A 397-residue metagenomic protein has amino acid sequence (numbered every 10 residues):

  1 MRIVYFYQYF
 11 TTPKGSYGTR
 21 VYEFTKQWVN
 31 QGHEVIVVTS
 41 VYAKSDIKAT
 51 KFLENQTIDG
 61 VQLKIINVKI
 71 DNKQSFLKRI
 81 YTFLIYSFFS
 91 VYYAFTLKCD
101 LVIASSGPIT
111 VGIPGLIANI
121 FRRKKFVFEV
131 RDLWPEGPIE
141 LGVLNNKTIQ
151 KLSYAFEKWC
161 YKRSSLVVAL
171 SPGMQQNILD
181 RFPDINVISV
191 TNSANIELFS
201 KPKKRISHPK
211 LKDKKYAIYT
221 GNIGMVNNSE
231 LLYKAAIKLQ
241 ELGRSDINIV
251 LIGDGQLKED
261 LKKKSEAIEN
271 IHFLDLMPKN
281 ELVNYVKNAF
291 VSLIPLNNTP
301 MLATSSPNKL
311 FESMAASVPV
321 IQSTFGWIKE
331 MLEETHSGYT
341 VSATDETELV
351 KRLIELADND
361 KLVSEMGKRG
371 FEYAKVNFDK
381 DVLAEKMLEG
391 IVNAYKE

Functional and structural regions predicted by a protein language model:
M1-Q62: N-terminal subdomain of nucleotide-sugar transferases
V4, K210-I237, V250, G367: Conserved donor-binding/catalytic core segment of Leloir-type glycosyltransferases
V91, F95-K98, T110-I113, I117-F121 (+1 more regions): Membrane-proximal helix-turn-helix segments that form the acceptor-binding/catalytic region of lipid-linked
S165, V286-A303, V318: Acidic donor-binding loop of glycosyltransferase active sites
G173, V190-S193: Carbohydrate-associated surface elements
L179, S193-H208, N228, K396: Acidic anion/phosphate-binding donor-loop and adjacent secondary structure in glycosyltransferase catalytic cores
E259-N284: Nucleotide-activated donor-binding/catalytic signature segment of Leloir-type glycosyltransferases, i.e., the conserved
E334-T335, Y339-E346, E355-K361: Conserved acidic donor-binding segment of nucleotide-sugar-dependent glycosyltransferases
